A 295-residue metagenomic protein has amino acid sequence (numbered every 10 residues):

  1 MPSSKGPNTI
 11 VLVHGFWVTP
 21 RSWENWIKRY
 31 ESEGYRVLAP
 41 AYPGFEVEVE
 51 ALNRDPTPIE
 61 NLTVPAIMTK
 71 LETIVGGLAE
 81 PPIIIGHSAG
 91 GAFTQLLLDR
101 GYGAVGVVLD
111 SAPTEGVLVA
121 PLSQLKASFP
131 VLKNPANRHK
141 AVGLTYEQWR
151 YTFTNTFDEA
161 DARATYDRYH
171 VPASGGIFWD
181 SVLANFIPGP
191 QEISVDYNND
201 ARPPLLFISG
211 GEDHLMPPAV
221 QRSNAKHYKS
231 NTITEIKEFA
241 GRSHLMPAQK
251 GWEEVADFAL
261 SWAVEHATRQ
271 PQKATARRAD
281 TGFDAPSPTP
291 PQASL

Functional and structural regions predicted by a protein language model:
G15-V18, S88, G211-E212: Active-site glycine-rich loops that stabilize anionic/oxyanionic intermediates across multiple enzyme folds
E31-R54: Conserved alpha/beta-hydrolase
I85-G90, T94: Gly/Ala-rich beta-loop-alpha elbow adjacent to hydrolase catalytic centers
G103-H139, W179-F186: Flexible "cap/lid" loop of the alpha/beta hydrolase fold
Q124-P172, G176: Helix-rich cap/lid subdomain of alpha/beta-hydrolase
A201, F207-S209, D213: Short beta-strand/loop motif that positions the catalytic acidic residue of the alpha/beta-hydrolase fold
H214-S223: Conserved alpha/beta-hydrolase "acid-adjacent" motif
I233-L295: Catalytic active-site module of serine/aspartate enzymes centered on a nucleophile-bearing elbow/loop
